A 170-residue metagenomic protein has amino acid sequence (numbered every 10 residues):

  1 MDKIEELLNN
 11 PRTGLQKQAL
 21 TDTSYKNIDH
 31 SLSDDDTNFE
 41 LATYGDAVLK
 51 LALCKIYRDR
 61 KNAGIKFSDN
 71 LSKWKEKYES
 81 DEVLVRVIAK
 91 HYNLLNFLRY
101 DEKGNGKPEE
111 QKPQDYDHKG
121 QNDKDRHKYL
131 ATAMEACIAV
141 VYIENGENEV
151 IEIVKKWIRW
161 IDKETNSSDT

Functional and structural regions predicted by a protein language model:
M1-T170: Double-stranded RNA-binding/processing signature
